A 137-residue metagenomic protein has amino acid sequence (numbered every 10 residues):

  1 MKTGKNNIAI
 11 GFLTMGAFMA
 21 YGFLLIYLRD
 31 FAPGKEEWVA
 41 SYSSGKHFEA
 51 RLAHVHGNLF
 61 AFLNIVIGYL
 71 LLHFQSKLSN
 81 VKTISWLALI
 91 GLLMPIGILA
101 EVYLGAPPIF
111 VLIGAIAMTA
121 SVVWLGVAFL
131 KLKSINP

Functional and structural regions predicted by a protein language model:
K2-H54, N58-P137: Polytopic transmembrane helical bundles with strong interfacial aromatic enrichment
